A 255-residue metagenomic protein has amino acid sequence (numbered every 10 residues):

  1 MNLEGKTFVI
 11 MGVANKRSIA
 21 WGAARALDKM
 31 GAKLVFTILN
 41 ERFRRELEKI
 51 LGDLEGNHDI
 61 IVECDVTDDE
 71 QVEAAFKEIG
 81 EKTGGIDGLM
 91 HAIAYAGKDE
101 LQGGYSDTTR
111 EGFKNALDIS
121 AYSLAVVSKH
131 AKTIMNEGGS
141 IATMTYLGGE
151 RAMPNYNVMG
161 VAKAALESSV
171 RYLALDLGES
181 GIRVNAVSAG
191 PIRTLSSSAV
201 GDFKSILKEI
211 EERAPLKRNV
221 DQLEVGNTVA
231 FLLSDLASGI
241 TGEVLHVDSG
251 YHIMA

Functional and structural regions predicted by a protein language model:
N2-F36: Canonical Rossmann dinucleotide-binding motif of NAD(H)/NADP(H)-dependent dehydrogenases/reductases, specifically
G12-R25, A94-T133, E137-E179, P191-R193 (+2 more regions): Catalytic loop of short-chain dehydrogenase/reductase
K49-I50, E179, A189-A214, M254-A255: A glycine/serine/threonine-rich, flexible loop-to-helix segment that serves as the NAD(P) cofactor-binding "lid"
L51-E70: Rossmann-fold cofactor-recognition segment
G178, R183, I240-G242: Short, small/polar-rich loop/turn modules that mediate ligand/substrate recognition or access, typified
R183-R193, L233, H246-D248: Conserved SDR Rossmann-fold cofactor-binding beta-strand/turn motif
A214-V225, L236: A conserved structural motif in NAD(P)-dependent oxidoreductases
A230, T241-A255: Short C-terminal tail/terminal secondary-structure segment of NAD(P)H-dependent dehydrogenase/reductase domains
